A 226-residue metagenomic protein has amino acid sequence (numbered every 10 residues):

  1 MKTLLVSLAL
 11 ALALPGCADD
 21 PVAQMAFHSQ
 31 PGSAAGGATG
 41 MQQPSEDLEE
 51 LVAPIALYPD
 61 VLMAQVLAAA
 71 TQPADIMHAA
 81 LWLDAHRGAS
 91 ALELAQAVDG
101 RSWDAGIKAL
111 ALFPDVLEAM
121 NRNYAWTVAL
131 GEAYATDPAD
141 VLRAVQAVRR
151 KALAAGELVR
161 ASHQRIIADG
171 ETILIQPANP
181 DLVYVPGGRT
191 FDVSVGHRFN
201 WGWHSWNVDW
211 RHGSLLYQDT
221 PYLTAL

Functional and structural regions predicted by a protein language model:
M1-S7: Sec-dependent signal peptide recognition, specifically the positively charged N-region followed immediately by
L5, C17-L226: N-terminal low-complexity segments enriched in Gly/Pro/Tyr/Ser
A11-L14: Bacterial Sec-type N-terminal signal peptides, specifically the leucine/valine-rich hydrophobic h-region
